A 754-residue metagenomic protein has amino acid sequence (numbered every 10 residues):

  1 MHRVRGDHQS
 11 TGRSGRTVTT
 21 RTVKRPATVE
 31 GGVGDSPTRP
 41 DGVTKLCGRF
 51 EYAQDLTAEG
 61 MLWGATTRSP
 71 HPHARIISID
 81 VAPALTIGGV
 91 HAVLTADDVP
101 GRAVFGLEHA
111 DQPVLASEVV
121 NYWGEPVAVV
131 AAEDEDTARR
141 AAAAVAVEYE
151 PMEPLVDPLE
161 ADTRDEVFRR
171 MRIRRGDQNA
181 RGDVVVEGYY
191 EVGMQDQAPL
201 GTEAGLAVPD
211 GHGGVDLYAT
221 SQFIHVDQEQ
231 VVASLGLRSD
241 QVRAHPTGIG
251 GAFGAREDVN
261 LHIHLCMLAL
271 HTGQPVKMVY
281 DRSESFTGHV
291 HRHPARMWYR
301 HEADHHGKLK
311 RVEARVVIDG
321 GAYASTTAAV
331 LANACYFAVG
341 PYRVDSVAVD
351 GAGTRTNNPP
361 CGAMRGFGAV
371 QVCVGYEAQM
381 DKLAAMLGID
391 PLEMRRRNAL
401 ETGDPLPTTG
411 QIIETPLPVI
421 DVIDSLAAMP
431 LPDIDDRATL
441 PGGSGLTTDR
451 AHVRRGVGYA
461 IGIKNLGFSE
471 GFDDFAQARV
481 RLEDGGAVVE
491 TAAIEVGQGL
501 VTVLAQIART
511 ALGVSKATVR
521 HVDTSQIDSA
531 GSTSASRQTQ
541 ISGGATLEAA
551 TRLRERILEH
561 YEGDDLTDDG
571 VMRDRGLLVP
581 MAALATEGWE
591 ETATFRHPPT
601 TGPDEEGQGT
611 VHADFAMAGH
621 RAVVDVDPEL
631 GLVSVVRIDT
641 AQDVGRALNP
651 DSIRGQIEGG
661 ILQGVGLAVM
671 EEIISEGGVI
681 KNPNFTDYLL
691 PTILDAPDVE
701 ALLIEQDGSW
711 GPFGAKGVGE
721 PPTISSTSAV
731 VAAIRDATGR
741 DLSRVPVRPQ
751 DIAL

Functional and structural regions predicted by a protein language model:
H2-Q9: Local cysteine-cluster metal-coordination motifs and their immediate loop/turn environment, predominantly Fe-S cluster
V18-R170, H271, V626: Flexible, low-hydrophobicity surface segments
D35, P40-C47, I173-G205, P294-A378 (+3 more regions): Glycine-rich loop/linker segments at domain edges
A96-D97, G236-R243, H271-V276, H305 (+3 more regions): C-terminal catalytic domains of large/alpha subunits in multi-subunit enzymes
S117-V119, R238-H245, L270-D281, S285-G288: Conserved catalytic cysteine-centered active-site region of acyl-thioester-dependent Claisen-condensing enzymes
P126, A132-D134, Q274-G320, G543-G570 (+1 more regions): Phosphate/diphosphate-binding loops
G182-L235, A332-C335, V457-G486, T491 (+2 more regions): Conserved beta-alpha junction segments in alpha/beta enzyme cores
G250-G273, K277-V279, L500-I507: Thiamine diphosphate
